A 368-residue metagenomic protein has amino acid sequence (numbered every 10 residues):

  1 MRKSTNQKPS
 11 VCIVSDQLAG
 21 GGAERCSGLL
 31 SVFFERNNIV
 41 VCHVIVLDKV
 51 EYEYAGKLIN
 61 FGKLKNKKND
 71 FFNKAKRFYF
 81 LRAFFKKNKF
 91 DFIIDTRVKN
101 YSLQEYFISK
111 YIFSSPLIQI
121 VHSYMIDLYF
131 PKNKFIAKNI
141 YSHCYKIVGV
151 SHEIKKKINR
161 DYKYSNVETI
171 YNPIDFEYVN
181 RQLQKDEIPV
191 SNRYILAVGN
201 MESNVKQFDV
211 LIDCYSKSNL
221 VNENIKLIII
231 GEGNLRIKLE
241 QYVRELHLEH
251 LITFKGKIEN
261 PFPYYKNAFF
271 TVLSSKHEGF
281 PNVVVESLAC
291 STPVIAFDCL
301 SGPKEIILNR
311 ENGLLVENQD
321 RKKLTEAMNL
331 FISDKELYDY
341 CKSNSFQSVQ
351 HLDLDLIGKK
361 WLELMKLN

Functional and structural regions predicted by a protein language model:
C12-V14, I188-K206, I212-Y215, K342: Conserved donor-binding/catalytic core segment of Leloir-type glycosyltransferases
I13-G21, R25-N73, N159-D161, N234: N-terminal strand-loop element at the rim of the active site of nucleotide-sugar-dependent glycosyltransferases
E24-L29, N200-K217, N234-E240, K322: A conserved mid-protein helix/loop that constitutes part of the nucleotide-sugar donor-binding site
D95-L103, V121: Short His-centered aromatic/hydrophobic patch
E153, P173: Carbohydrate-associated surface elements
K257, K276: Aromatic "clamp/platform" in nucleotide-sugar-dependent glycosyltransferases that forms part of the donor/acceptor
P293-F297: Short hydrophobic beta-strand element within catalytic cores of glycosyltransferases and related nucleotide-activated
L308-R310, L314-R321, N329-K335: Conserved acidic donor-binding segment of nucleotide-sugar-dependent glycosyltransferases
